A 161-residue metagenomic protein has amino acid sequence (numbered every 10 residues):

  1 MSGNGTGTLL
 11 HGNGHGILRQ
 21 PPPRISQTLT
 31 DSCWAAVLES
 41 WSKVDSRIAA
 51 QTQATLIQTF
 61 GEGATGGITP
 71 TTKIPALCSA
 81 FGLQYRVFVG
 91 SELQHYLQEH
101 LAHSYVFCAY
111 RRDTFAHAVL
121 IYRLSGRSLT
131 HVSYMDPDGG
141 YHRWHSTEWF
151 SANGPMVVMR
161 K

Functional and structural regions predicted by a protein language model:
S2-A64: Active-site nucleophile-adjacent alpha helix/oxyanion-hole segment immediately C-terminal to the catalytic cysteine
N4, V44, A54-K161: Conserved active-site-adjacent core of cysteine acyl-enzyme catalytic domains
